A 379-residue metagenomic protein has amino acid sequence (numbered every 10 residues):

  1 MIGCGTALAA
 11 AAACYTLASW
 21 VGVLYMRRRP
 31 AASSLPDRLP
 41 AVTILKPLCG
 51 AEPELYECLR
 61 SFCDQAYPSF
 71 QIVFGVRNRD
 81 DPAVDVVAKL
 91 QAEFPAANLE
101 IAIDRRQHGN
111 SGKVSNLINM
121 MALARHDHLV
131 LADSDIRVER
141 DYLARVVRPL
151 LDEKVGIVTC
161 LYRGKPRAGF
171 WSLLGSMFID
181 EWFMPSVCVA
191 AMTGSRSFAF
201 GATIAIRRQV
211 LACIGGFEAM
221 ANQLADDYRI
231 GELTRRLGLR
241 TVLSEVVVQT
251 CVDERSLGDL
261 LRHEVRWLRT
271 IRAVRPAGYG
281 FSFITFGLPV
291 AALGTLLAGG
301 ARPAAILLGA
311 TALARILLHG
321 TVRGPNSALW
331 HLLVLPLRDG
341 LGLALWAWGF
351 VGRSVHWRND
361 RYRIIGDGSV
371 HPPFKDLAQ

Functional and structural regions predicted by a protein language model:
M1-R38, L173-M177, P185-V189, H319: N-terminal membrane-anchoring/stem segments of glycan-assembly enzymes
G3, A7-A10, V21-V23, F281-H356: Membrane-embedded multi-pass helical conduit in multi-pass membrane proteins, especially envelope-biosynthetic
P40-T43, Q71, R229: Cell-envelope/extracellular polymer assembly enzymes that use nucleotide-activated donors
L59-H108: Acidic donor-binding segment of Leloir-type glycosyltransferases
K89-A122, H126, R145-I214, E218 (+4 more regions): Long helical/loop segments within the catalytic core of UDP-sugar-dependent glycosyltransferases, especially the large
L117, H126-R137: Short beta-strand-to-loop acidic/aromatic patch adjacent to the donor-nucleotide binding site
A132-P149: Acidic donor-binding/catalytic loop of UDP-sugar-dependent glycosyltransferases, especially processive GT2
N222, Y228-T250: Catalytic donor-sugar/metal-binding loop of nucleotide-sugar-dependent glycosyltransferases
